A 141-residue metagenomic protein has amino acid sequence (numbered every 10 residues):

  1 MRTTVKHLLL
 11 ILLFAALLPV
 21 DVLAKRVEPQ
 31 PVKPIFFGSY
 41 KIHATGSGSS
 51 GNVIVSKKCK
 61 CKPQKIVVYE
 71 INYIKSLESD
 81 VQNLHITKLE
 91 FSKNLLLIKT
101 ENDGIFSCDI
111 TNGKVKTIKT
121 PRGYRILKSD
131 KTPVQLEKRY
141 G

Functional and structural regions predicted by a protein language model:
M1, V20-D21: Coiled-coil-like amphipathic alpha-helices with heptad-repeat character
M1-L9: Bacterial N-terminal signal peptides that target proteins for export
L9-P19: Bacterial N-terminal signal peptides
L23-G141: Exposed acidic/polar residues on beta-strands and adjacent loops within beta-sheet cores, strongest in beta-propeller
